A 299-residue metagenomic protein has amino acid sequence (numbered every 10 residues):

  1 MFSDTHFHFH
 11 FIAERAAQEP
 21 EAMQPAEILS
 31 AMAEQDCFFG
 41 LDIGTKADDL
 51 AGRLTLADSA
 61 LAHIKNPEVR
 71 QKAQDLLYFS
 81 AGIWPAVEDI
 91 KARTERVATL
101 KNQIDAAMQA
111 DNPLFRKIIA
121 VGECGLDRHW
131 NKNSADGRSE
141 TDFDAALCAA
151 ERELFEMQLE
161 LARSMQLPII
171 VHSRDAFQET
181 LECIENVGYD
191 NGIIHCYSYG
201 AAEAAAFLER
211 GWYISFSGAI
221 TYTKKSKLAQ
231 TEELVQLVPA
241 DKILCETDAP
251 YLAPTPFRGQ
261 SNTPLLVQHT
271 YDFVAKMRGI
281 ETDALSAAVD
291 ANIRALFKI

Functional and structural regions predicted by a protein language model:
M1-I299: Mid-domain alpha/beta scaffold segments of enzyme catalytic cores
